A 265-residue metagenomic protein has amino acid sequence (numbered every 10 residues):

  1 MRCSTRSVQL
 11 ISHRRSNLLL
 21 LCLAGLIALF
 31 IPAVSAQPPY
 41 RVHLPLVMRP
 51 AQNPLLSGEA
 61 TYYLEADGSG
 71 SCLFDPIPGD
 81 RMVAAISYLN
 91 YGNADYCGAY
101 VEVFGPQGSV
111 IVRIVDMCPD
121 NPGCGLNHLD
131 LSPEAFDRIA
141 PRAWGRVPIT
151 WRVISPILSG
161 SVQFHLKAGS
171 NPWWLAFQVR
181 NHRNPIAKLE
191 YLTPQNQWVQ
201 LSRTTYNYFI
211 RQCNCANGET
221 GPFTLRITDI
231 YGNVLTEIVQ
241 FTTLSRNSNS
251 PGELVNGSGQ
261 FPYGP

Functional and structural regions predicted by a protein language model:
M1-R14: N-terminal secretory signal peptides that target proteins for export/translocation
R2-C3, A28-P32: Short intrinsically disordered, low-complexity coil segments enriched in acidic
R14-R15, P32: Extended, non-core accessory segments
L20-F30: Bacterial N-terminal signal peptides
P32, L46-Y100, F104, G108-N127 (+1 more regions): Mature exported/compartmentalized surface modules and terminal targeting/interaction regions
S35-A36: Boundary at the C-terminal end of the N-terminal hydrophobic targeting segment
